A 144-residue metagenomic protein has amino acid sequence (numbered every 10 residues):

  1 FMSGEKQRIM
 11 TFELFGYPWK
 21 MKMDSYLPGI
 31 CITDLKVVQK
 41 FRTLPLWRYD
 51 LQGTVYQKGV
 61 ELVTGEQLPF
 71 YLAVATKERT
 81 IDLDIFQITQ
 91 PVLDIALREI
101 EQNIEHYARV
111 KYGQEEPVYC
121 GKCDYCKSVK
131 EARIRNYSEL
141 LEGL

Functional and structural regions predicted by a protein language model:
F1-R42, G65: Catalytic cores of nuclease domains that cleave nucleic-acid phosphodiester backbones
P45-D50, V55-L144: Metal-dependent nuclease catalytic regions and adjoining charged, substrate-binding loops involved in nucleic-acid end
